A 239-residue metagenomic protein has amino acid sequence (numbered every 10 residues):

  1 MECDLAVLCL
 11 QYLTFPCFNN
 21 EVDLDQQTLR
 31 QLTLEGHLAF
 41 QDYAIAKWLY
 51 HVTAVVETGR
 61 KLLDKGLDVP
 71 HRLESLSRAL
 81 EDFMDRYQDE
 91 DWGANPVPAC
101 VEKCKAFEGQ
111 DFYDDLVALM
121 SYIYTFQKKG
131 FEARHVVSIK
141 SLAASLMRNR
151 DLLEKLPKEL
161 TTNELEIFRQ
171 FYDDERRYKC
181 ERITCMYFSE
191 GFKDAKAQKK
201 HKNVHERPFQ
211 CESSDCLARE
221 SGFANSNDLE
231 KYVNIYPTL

Functional and structural regions predicted by a protein language model:
M1-L156: Leucine/isoleucine-rich amphipathic helices and adjacent mixed helix/strand linkers that form non-membrane
P157-L239: C-terminal recognition-helix end and immediately following basic linker of small zinc-binding "finger" domains
